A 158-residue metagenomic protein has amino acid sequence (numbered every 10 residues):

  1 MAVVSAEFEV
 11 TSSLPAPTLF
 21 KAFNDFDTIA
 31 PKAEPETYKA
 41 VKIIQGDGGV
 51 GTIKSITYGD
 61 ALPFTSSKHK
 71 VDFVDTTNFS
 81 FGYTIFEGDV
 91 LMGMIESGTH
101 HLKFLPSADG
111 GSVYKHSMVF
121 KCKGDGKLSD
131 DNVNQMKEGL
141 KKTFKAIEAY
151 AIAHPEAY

Functional and structural regions predicted by a protein language model:
M1-A2, L105, D131-Y158: C-terminal helix/juxtamembrane-tail motif
M1-G49: Hydrophobic ligand-binding cavity/cleft-lining segments
M1-S5, G51, F64, N78 (+2 more regions): A general secondary-structure signal for short beta-strands and their flanking turns/coil in non-transmembrane regions
F8-V10, S67-F73, G98-P106: Hydrophobic/aromatic beta-strand elements that line small-molecule binding cavities or substrate pockets in beta-rich
E9-S13, V50, T84-E87, G98 (+4 more regions): Intrinsically disordered, low-complexity basic segments at termini and long loops, enriched in Pro/Gly and/or Arg/Ser
L19-F23, A30, K54, V71 (+3 more regions): Hydrophobic pocket/interface hotspot
D27, K39-G93, Y150, H154: Glycine-rich portal/gate segments that line the openings of hydrophobic small-molecule binding cavities
G82-G139: Beta-strand/loop substructures that line and gate deep hydrophobic ligand-binding cavities in soluble
